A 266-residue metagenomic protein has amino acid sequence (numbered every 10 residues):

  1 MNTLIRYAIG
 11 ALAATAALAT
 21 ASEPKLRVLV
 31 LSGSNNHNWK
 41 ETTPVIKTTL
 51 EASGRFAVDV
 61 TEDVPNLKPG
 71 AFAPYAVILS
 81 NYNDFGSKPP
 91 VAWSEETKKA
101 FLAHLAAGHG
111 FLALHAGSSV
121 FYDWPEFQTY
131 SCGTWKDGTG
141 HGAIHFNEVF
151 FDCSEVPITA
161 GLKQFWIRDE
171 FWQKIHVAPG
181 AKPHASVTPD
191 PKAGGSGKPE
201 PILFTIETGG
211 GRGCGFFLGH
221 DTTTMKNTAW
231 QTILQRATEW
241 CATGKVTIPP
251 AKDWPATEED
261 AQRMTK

Functional and structural regions predicted by a protein language model:
M1-I9: Bacterial N-terminal signal peptides that target proteins for export
G10-A21: Hydrophobic h-region of N-terminal signal peptides that target proteins for export in Gram-negative bacteria
A21-A76, K252-K266: Aromatic-Pro/Gly-enriched surface loop or interdomain linker that acts as a lid/target-recognition segment
S22-L26, E41, E51-A52, P191-E200 (+1 more regions): Extracellular ligand-binding/catalytic regions of CAZymes and related secreted enzymes and adhesion modules
R27-G33, F72-F121, R212, F216: Short alpha-beta junction capping motif
S34-H37, V64-L67, N83-S87, F111 (+4 more regions): Solvent-exposed loop/turn segments at secondary-structure junctions within structured extracellular/periplasmic domains
K40-T43, K47, K98-L102, W124 (+1 more regions): Extracytoplasmic/secreted envelope proteins and their assembly/folding machinery, especially bacterial periplasmic
E51, A57, G133-G210: Catalytic beta-strand/loop cores that center a nucleophilic Ser/Cys/Thr and support acyl-enzyme chemistry
